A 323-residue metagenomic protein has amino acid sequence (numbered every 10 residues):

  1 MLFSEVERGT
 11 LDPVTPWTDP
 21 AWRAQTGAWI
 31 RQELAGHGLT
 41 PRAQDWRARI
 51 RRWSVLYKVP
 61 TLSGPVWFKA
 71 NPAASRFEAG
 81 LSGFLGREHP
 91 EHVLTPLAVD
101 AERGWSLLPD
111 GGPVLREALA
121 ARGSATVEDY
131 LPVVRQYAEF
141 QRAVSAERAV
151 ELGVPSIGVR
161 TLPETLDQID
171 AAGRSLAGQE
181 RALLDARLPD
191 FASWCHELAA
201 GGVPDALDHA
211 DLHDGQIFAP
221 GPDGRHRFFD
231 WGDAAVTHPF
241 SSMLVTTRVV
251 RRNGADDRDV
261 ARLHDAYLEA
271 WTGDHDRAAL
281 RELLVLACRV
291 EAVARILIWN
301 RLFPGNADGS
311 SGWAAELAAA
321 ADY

Functional and structural regions predicted by a protein language model:
L2-A43: Juxta-kinase regulatory segment immediately upstream of eukaryotic protein kinase catalytic domains
W46-A48, W53-V154: ATP-binding pocket architecture of kinase catalytic cores
W46-L62, W67-F68, A192-M243: Active-site acidic catalytic loop and adjacent metal/ATP-binding pocket of ATP-dependent phosphoryl transfer enzymes
L62, L108-S124, S145-A146, D167-S175 (+1 more regions): A glycine-centered beta->alpha junction motif in the catalytic cores of kinase/phosphotransferase enzymes
S124-L183, V203-D205, A235-V236, S311-A315: A cross-family kinase active-site recognition segment
G153-V154, H275-V290: All-alpha amphipathic helical-bundle segments outside canonical DNA-binding/catalytic cores that form hydrophobic
P239-H275, C288-G309, A319: Active-site activation/catalytic loop segments of kinase-like enzymes and analogous catalytic loops in related
A314-Y323: Amphipathic, Lys/Arg-enriched alpha-helical patches that create a basic surface for binding polyanionic ligands
